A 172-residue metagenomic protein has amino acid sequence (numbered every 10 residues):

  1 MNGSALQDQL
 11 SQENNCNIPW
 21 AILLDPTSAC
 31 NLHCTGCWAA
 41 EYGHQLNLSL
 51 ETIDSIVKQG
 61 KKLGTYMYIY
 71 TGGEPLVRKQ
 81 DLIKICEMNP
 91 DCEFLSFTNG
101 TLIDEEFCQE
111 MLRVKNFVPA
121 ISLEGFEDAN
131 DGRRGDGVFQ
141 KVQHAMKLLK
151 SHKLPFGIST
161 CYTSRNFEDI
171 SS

Functional and structural regions predicted by a protein language model:
M1-L23: N-terminal [4Fe-4S]-dependent radical SAM core
N15-N17, A21-E51: Canonical Radical SAM [4Fe-4S] cluster-binding loop centered on the CxxxCxxC motif and its immediate flanking residues
I53-Y70, R78-S172: Radical SAM/AdoMet-radical enzyme domain recognition
